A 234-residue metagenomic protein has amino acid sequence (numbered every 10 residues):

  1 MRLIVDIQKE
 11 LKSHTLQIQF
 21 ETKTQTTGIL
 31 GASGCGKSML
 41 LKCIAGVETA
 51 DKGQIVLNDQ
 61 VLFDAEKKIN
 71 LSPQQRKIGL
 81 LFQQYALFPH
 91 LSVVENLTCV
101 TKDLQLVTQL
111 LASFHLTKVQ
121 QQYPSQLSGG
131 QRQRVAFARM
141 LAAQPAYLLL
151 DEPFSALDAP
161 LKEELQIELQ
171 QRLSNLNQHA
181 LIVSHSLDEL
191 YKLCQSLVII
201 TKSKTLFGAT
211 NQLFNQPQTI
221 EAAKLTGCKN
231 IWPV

Functional and structural regions predicted by a protein language model:
Q60-F63, L104-V119, Q171: Conserved ABC ATPase "signature" region
L62-L80, L213: ABC ATPase NBD coupling module
Y123-L127, Q131: Conserved ABC ATPase signature
F137: Hydrophobic anchor residue at the start of the ABC signature
A142-A146: A short, proline-enriched helix->beta-strand linker immediately N-terminal to the Walker B motif in ABC-type P-loop
L148-E152: Catalytic Walker B motif of ABC-type/P-loop ATPase nucleotide-binding domains
V198, K202-F207, N211-Q212: Conserved switch/coupling elements of ABC/ABC-like ATPase nucleotide-binding domains
